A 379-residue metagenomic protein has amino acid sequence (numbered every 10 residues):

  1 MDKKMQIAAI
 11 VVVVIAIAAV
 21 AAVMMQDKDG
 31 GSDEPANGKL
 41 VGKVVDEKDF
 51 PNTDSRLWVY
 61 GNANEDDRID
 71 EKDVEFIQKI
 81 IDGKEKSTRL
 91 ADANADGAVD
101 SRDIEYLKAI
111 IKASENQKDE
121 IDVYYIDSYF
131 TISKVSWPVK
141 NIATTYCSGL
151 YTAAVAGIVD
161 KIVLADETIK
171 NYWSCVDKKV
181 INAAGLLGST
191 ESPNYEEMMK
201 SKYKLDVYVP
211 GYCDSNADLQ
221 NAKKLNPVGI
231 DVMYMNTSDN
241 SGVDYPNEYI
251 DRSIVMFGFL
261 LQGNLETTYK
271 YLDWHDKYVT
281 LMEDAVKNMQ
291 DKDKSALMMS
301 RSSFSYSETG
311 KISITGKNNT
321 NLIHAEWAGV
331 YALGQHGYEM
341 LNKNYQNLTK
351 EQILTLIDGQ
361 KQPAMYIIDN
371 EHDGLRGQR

Functional and structural regions predicted by a protein language model:
M1-G30: Secretory targeting signatures
A19-Y124: Cellulosome-associated attachment modules in secreted, modular CAZymes
K72-E75, K79, R102-E105, A109 (+11 more regions): Solvent-exposed, polar/charged alpha-helical surfaces in well-ordered, non-transmembrane soluble domains, broadly
N116-Y124, N221-T309: Extracytoplasmic substrate-binding proteins
D127-F130, A183-E197, Y338-Q352: Short helix-initiation/N-cap motifs at beta->coil->alpha
K140-N216, V330-L333: A short, structured surface patch at a secondary-structure boundary
N141-T145, K161-D166, D206-G211, D231-N236 (+4 more regions): Structural recognition of the beta-strand scaffold that forms the well-ordered cores of secreted hydrolase catalytic
T168-K170, G310-T349: Alpha-helical, coiled-coil/dimerization segments enriched in small aliphatic residues
